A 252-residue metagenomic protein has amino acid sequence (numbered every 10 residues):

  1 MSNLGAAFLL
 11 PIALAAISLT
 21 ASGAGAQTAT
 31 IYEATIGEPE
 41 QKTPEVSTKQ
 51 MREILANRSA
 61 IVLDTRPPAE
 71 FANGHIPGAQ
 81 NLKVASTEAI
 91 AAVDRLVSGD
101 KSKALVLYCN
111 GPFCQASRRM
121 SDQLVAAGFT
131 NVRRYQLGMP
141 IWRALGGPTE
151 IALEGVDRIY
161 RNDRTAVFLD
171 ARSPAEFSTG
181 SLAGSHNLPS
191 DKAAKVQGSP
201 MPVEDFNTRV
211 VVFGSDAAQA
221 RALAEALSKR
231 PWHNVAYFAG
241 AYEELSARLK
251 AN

Functional and structural regions predicted by a protein language model:
S2-P11, L19-K49, A72-L107, G111-V167 (+1 more regions): Rhodanese-like catalytic fold shared by cysteine-dependent sulfurtransferases and DSP/PTP-type phosphatases
A13-S18, L55: Residue-level detector of alpha-helix boundary/anchor positions
T43-A69: Mature N-terminal segment immediately following signal peptide/propeptide cleavage in secreted/periplasmic
